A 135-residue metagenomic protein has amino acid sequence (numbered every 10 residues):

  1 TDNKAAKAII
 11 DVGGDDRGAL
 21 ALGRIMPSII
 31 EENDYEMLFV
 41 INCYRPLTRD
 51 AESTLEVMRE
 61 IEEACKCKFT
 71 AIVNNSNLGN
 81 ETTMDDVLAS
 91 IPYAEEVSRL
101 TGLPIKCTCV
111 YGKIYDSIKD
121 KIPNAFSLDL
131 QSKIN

Functional and structural regions predicted by a protein language model:
T1, A6, R45, S127-D129: P-loop NTP-binding core
T1-A21: Glycine/small-residue-rich loop that forms an oxyanion/phosphate-binding "nest" at active or ligand-binding sites
D16-K121: Conserved catalytic-core segment of NTP-binding enzymes
K119-I134: Active-site regions of enzymes building and remodeling cell-envelope glycoconjugates
